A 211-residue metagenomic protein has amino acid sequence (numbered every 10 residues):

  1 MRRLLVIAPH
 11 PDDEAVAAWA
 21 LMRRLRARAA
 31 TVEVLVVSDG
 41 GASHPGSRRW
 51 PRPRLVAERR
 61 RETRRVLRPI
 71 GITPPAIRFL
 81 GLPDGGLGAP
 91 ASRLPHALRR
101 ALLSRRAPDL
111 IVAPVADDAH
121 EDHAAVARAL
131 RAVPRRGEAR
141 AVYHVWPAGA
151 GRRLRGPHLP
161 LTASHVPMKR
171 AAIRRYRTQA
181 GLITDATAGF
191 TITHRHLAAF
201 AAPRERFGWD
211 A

Functional and structural regions predicted by a protein language model:
M1, V66-I70, P74, R136-A211: The feature marks non-catalytic terminal segments
M1-R136, A171: Active-site beta-strand->loop->alpha-helix modules in alpha/beta enzyme cores, enriched in Gly/His/Asp(Glu)
